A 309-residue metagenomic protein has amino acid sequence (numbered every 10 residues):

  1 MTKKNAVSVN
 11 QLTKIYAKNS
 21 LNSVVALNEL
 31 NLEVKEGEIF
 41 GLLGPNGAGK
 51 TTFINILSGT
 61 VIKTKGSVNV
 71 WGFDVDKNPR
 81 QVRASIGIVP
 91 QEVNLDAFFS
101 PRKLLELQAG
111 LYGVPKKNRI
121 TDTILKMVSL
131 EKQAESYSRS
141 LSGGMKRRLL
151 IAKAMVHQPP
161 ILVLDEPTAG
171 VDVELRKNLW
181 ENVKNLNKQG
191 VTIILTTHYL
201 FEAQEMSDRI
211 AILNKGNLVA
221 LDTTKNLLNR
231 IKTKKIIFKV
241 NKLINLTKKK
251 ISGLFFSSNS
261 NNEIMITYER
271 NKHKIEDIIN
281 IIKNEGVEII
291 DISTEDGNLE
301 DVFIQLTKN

Functional and structural regions predicted by a protein language model:
T2-V9, I15-E29, P79: A short, flexible loop at the N-terminus of ABC-type nucleotide-binding domains that lies
E106, G110-Q133: Conserved ABC ATPase "signature" region
Y137-L141: Conserved ABC ATPase signature
Q158: Conserved catalytic motifs of ABC-family nucleotide-binding domains
L162-D165: Catalytic Walker B motif of ABC-type/P-loop ATPase nucleotide-binding domains
W180-E269: ABC transporter nucleotide-binding domain
K235-N309: Short, charged/small-residue-rich alpha-helical element at the C-terminal edge of ABC transporter nucleotide-binding
